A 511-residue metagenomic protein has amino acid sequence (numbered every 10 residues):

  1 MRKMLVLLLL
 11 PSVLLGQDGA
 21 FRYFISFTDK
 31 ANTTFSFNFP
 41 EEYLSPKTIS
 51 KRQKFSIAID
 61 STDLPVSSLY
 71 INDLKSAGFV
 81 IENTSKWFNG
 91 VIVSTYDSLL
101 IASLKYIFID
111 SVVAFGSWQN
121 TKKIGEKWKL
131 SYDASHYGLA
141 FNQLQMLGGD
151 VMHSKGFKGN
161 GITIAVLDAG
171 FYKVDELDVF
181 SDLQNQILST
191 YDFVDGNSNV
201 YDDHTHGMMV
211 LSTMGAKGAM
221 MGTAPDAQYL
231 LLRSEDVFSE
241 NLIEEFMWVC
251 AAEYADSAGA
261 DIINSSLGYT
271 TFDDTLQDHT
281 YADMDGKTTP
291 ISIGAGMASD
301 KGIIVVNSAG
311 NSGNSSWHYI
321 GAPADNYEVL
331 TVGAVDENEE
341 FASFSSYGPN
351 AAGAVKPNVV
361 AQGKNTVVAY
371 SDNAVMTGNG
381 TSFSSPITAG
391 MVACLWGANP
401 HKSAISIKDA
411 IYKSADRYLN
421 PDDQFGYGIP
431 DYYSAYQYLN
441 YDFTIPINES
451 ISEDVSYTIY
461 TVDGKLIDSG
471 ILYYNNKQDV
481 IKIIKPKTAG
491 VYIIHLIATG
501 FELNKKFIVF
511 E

Functional and structural regions predicted by a protein language model:
D18-A20, F37, S111, D150-Y191 (+9 more regions): Subtilisin-like serine protease catalytic core
S68-L144, H153, Y327: Autoinhibitory propeptides
F141, A258-N264, G397-P446, Y457: C-terminal subdomain of the subtilisin-like protease fold in secreted/lumenal serine endopeptidases
V194-D203, N241, D285, S371-F383: Short pre-catalytic strand/loop immediately N-terminal to key active-site residues, enriched for Gly-Thr
L211, L232-D236, Y319, A361-F425: Hydrolase catalytic cores
L242-W248, A252, F272-T280, N307-V329 (+3 more regions): Active-site-adjacent substrate-recognition loops and nearby beta-strands within hydrolase catalytic domains
I459-I467, Y492: Short, glycine-anchored, charge-dense loop/turn motifs used at functional sites
S469, A489-E511: C-terminal tail/sorting-segment detector
